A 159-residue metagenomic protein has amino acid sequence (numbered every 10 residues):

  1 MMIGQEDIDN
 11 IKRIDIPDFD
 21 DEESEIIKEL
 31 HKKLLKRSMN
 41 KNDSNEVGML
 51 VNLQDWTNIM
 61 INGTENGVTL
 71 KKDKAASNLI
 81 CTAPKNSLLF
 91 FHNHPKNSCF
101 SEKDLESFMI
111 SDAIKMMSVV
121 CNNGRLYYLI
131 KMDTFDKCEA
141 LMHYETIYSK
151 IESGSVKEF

Functional and structural regions predicted by a protein language model:
M1, A113-F159: Divalent-metal-activated hydrolytic enzyme cores
M1-P84, F159: Glycine-rich short-loop/terminal segments
E46-G48, L88, K115: Residue-level detector of short, conserved catalytic/binding motifs and their immediate flanks
L53, N93, N122: Fold-independent oxyanion-binding glycine-rich loops and adjacent beta-strand/coil segments at enzyme active sites
D55-W56, D112-I114: Short, solvent-exposed coil/turn segments at beta-strand boundaries
W56-I59, S98, G124-Y128: Short, surface-exposed beta-strand/loop "edge" segments at domain boundaries and coil↔beta transitions
N62-A113: Short HxH-centered metal-ligating active-site micro-motif
